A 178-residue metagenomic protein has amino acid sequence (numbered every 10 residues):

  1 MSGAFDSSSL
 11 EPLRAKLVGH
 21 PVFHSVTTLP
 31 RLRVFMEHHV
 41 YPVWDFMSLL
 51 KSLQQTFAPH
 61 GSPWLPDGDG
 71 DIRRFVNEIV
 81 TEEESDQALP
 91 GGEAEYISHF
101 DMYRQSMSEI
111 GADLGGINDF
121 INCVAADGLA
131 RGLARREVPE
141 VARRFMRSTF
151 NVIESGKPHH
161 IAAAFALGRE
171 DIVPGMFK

Functional and structural regions predicted by a protein language model:
S2-V18, T27-L65, E78-Q87, V138-F145 (+2 more regions): Alpha-helical bundle segments that constitute or directly flank the non-heme di-iron/ferroxidase center
R74, E78-K178: Active-site-proximal alpha-helical scaffolds that flank and shape metal-associated catalytic sites
